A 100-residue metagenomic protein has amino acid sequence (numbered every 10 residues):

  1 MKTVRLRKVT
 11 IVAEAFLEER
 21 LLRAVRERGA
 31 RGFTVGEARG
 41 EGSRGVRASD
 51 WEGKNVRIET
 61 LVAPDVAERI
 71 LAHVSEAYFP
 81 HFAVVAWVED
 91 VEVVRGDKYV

Functional and structural regions predicted by a protein language model:
M1-V100: Positively charged, small/polar-rich N-terminal and surface patches that mediate targeting and assembly and bind
